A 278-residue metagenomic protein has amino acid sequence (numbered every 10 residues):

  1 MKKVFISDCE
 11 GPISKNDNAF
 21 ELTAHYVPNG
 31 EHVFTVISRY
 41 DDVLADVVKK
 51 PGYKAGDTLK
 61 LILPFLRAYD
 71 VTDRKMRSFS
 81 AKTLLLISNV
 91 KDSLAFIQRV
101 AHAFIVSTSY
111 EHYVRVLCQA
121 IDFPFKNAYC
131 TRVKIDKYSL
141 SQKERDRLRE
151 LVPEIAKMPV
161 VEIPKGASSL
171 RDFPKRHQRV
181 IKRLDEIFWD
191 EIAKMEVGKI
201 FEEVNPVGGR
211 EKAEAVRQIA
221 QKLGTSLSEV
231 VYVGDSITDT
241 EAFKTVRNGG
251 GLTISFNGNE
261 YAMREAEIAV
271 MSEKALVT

Functional and structural regions predicted by a protein language model:
M1, S88-D92, Q98-H102, S109-T278: C-terminal cap/substrate-recognition subdomain and adjoining C-terminal extension of metal-dependent phosphatase-like
K2-R147, P206, A269, E273: Alpha-helical substrate-recognition element adjacent to the catalytic core
